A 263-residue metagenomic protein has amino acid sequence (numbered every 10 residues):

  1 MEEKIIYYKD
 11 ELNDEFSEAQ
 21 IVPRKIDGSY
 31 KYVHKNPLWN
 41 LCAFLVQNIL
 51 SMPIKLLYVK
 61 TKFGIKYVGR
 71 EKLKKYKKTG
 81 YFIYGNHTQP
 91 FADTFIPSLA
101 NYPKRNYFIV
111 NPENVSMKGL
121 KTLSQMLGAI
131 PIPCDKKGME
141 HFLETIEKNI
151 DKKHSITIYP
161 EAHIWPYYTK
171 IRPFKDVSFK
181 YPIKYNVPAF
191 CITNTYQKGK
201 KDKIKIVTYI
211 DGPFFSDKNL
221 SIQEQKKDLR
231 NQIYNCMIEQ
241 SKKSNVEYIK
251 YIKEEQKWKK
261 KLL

Functional and structural regions predicted by a protein language model:
M1-F82, A92-I96, K121, M126 (+2 more regions): Membrane-anchoring hydrophobic helices of lipid-metabolizing enzymes
M1-K25, L143-L263: Non-catalytic C-terminal accessory region of glycerolipid acyltransferases and related lyso-lipid remodeling enzymes
V46-I49, Q89, K137-G138, Q225 (+1 more regions): Soluble or luminal CAZymes and related metallo-dependent hydrolases
F63, D135-E140, I171-R172: A conditional alpha-helix N-cap/helix-loop micro-motif detector
Y67, F108, A129-P131, A189 (+1 more regions): Conserved beta-strand scaffold positions in the cores of enzyme catalytic domains, especially in NTP/NDP-utilizing
Y67-R70, M117, E140-L143: Structural motif corresponding to alpha-helix initiation and N-cap regions
E71, K137, T195: Residue-level "edge-of-site" marker
K75-K136: Catalytic core of membrane glycerolipid acyltransferases/transacylases, capturing the structured, soluble-facing
